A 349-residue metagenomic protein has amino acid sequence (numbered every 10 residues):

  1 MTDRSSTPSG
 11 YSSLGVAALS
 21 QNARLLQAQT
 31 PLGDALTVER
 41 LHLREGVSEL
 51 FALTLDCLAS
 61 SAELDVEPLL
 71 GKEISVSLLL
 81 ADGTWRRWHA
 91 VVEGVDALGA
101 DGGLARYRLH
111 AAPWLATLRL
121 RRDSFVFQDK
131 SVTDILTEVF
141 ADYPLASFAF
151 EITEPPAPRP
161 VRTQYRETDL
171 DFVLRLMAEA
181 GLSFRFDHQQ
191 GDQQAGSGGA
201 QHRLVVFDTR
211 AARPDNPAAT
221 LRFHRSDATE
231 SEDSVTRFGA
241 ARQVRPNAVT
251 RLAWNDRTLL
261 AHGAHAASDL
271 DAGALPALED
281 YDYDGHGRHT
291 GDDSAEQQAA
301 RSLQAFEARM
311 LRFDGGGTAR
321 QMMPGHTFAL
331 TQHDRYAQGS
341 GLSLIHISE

Functional and structural regions predicted by a protein language model:
M1-S348: Amphipathic alpha-helical and helix-coil boundary elements used as assembly and membrane-proximal scaffolds
